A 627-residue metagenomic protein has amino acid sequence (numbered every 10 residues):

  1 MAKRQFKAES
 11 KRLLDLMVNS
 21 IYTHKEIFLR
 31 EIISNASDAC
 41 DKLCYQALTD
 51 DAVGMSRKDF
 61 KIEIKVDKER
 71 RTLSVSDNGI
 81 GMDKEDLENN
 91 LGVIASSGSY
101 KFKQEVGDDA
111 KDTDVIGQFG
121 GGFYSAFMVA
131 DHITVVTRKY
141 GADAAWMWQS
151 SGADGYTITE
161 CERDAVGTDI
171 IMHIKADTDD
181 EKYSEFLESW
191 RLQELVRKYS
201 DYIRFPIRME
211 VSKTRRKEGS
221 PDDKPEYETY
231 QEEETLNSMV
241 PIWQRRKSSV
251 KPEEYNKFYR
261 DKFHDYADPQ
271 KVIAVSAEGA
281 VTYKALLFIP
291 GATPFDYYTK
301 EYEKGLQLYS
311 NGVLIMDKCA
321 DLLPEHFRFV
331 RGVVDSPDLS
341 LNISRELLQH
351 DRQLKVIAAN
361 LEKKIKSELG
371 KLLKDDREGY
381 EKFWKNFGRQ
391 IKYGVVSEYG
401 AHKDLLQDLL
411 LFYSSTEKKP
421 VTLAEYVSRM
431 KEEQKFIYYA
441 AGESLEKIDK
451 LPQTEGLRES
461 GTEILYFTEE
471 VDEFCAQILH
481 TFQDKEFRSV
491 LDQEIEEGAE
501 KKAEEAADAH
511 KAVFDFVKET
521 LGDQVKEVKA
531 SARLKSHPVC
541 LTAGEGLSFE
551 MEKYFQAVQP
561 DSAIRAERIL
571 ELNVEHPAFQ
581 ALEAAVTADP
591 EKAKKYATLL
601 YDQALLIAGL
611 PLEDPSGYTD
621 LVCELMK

Functional and structural regions predicted by a protein language model:
M1-F186, E194, K431: GHKL (Bergerat-fold) ATPase N-terminal catalytic module, capturing the glycine-rich phosphate-binding loop and acidic
V115, I133-G155, K175-K627: GHKL/Bergerat-fold ATPase module in large chromosome/replication-associated machines
